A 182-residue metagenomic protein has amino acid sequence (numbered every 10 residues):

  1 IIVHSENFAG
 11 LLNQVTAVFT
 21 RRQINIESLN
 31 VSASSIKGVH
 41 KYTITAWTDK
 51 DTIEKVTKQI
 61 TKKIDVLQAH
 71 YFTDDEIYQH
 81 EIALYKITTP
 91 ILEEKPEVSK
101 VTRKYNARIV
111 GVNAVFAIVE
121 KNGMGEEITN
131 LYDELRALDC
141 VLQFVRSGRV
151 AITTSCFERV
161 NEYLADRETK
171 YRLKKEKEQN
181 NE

Functional and structural regions predicted by a protein language model:
I2-K41, W47-E182: Long, contiguous binding/interaction regions
